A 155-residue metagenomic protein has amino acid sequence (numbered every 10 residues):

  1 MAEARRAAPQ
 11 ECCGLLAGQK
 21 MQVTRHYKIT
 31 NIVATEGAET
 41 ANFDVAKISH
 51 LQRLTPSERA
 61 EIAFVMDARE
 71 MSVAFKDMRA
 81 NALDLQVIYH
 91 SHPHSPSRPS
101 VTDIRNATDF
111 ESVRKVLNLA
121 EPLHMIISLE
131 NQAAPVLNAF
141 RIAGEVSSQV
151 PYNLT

Functional and structural regions predicted by a protein language model:
M1-Q86, P96-T155: Conserved beta-strand-loop surface patch within small alpha/beta domains used for substrate/adaptor or ligand engagement
H90-H94: Histidine-centered divalent metal-coordination motifs
